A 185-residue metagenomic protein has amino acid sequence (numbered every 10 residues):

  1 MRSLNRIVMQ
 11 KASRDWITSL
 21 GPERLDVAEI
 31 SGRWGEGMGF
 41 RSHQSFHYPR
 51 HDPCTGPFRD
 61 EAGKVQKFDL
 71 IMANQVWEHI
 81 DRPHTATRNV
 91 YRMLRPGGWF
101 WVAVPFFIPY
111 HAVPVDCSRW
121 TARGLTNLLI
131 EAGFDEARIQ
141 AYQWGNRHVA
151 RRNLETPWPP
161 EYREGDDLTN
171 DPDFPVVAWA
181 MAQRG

Functional and structural regions predicted by a protein language model:
M1-M72, P175-W179: Conserved N-terminal segment of class I S-adenosyl-L-methionine
S3, D81-N89, R95, W99-G185: S-adenosyl-L-methionine-dependent methyltransferase catalytic module, highlighting the catalytic core
I17-G21, T87-R92: Short amphipathic alpha-helices and their capping/turn segments at secondary-structure boundaries
D69-D81: A short SAM/SAH-binding and catalytic strip from SAM-dependent methyltransferases
